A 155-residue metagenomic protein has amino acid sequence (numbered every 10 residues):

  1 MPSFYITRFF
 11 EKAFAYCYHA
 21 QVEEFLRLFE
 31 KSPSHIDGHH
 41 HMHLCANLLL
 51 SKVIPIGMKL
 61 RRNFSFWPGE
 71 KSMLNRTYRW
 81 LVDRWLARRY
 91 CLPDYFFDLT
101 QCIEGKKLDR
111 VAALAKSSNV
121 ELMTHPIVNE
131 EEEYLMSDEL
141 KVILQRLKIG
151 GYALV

Functional and structural regions predicted by a protein language model:
M1-H35, H43-V155: Terminal accessory/targeting
H40: Active-site histidine-anchored catalytic micro-motif
